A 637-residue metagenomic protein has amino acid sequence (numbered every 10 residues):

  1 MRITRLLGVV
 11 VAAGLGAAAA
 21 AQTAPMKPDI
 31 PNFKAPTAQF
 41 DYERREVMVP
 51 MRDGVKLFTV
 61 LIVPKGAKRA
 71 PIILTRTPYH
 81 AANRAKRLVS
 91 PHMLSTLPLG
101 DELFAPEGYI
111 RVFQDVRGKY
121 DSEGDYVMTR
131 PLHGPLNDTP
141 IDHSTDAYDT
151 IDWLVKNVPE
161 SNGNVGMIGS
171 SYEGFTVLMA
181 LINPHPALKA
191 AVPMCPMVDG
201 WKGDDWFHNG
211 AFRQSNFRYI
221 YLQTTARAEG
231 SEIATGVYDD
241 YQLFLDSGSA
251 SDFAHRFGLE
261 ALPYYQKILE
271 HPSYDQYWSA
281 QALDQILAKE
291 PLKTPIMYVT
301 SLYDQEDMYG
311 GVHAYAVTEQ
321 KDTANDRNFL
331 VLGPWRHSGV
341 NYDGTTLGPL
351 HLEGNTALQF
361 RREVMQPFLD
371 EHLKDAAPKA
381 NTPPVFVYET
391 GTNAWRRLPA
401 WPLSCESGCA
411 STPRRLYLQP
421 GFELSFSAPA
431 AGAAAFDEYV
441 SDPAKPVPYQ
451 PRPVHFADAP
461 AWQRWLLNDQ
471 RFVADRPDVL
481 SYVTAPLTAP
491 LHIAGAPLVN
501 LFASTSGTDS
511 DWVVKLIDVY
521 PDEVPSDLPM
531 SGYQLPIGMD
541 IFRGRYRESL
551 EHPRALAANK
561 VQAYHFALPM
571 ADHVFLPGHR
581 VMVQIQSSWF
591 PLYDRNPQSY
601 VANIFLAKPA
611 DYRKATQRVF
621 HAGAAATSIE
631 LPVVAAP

Functional and structural regions predicted by a protein language model:
K27-A67, V483-A489, F502, H552 (+1 more regions): N-terminal cap/lid segment of alpha/beta-hydrolase-fold proteins
K65-N157, D205-W206, N341-L352, R476 (+7 more regions): Cap/lid segment of the alpha/beta-hydrolase catalytic domain
L94-G100, P106, M128-P140, S144 (+1 more regions): Accessory cap/linker subdomain of secreted extracellular hydrolases
P159-S171: Alpha/beta-hydrolase fold nucleophile elbow
G169-M179: Glycine-rich nucleophile elbow surrounding the catalytic serine of serine-hydrolase chemistry
L245-G248, T346-P637: C-terminal, loop-rich substrate-recognition/catalytic regions characterized by aromatic stacking residues
Y298-T300: Short beta-strand/loop motif that positions the catalytic acidic residue of the alpha/beta-hydrolase fold
Q305-V312: Conserved alpha/beta-hydrolase "acid-adjacent" motif
